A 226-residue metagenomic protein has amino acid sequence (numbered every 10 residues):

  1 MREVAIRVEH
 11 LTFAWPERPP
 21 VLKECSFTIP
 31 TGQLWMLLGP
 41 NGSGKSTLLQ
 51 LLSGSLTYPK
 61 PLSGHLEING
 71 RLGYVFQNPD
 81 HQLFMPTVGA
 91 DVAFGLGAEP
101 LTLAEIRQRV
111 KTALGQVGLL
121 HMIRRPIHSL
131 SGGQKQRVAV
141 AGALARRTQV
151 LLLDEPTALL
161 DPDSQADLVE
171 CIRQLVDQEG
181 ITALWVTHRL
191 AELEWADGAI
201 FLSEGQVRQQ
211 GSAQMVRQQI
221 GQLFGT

Functional and structural regions predicted by a protein language model:
M1-E24, L56-P61, L103: A short, flexible loop at the N-terminus of ABC-type nucleotide-binding domains that lies
L38-P40: The feature captures the beta-strand-to-loop junction immediately N-terminal to the Walker
A104-M122: Conserved ABC ATPase "signature" region
P126-L130, Q134: Conserved ABC ATPase signature
V140: Hydrophobic anchor residue at the start of the ABC signature
A143-L144: ABC ATPase C-loop
L151-E155: Catalytic Walker B motif of ABC-type/P-loop ATPase nucleotide-binding domains
D161: ABC-family nucleotide-binding domains
